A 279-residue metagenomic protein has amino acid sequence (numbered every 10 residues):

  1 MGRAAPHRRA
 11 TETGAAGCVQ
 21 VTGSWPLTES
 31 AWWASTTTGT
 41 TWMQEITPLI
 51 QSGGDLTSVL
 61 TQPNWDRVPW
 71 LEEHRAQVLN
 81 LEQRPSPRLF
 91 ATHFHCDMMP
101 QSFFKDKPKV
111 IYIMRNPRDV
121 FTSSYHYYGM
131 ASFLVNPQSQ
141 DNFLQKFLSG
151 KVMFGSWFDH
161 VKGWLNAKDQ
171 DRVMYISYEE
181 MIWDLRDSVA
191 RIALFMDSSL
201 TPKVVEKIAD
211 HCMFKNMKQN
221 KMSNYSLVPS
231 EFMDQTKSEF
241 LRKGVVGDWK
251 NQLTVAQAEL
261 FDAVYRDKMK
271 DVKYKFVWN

Functional and structural regions predicted by a protein language model:
M1-I176, M222-N279: PAPS-dependent sulfotransferase catalytic domain
T41-G53, I176-L200, I208, N216: PAPS/PAP-binding and catalytic site of the sulfotransferase fold
F121, L144, I182, V189-A190 (+2 more regions): Generic structural signal for individual residues within well-ordered alpha-helical segments across diverse proteins
